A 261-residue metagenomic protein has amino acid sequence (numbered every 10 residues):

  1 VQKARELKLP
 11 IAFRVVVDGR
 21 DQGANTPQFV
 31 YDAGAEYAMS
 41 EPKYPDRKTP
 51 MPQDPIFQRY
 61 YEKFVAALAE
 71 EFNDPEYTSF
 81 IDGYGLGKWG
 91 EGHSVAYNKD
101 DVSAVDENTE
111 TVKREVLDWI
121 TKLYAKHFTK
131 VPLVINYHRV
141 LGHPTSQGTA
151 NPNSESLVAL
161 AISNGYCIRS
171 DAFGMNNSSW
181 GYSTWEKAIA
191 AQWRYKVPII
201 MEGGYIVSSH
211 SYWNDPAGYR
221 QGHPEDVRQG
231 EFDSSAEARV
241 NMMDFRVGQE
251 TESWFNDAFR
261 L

Functional and structural regions predicted by a protein language model:
V1-E115, T129, N136-G148: Aromatic-lined carbohydrate-binding surfaces of glycoside hydrolases
Q2, V65-A69, L117-A125, W185-I189 (+1 more regions): Generic structural signal for well-ordered alpha-helices, preferentially at hydrophobic/aromatic core positions
I11-V15, S79-D82, P132-N136, P198-E202 (+2 more regions): Structural recognition of the beta-strand scaffold that forms the well-ordered cores of secreted hydrolase catalytic
P42, D100-K130, V158-G174: Acidic, His- and aromatic-enriched active-site or binding-groove loops in soluble protein domains that engage sugars
P152-L261: Substrate-binding cleft of secreted/luminal carbohydrate-active enzymes
